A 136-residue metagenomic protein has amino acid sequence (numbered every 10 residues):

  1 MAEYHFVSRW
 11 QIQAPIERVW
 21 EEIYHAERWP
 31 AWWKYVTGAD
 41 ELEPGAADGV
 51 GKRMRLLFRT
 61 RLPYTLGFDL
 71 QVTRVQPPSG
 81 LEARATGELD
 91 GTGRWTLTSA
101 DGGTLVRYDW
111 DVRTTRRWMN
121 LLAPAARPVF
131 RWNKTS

Functional and structural regions predicted by a protein language model:
M1-E43: Hydrophobic ligand-binding cavity/cleft-lining segments
V7-Q11, G67-D69, T92-R94, D109: Well-ordered beta-strand positions in beta-sheet-rich domains
A14, G49, G67, W132-T135: Generic recognition of short, well-ordered alpha-helical interface segments
Y24, G67, N120-L121: Generic recognition of short, well-ordered alpha-helical segments
A31, D40-T92, G102-L105: Glycine-rich portal/gate segments that line the openings of hydrophobic small-molecule binding cavities
E82-T135: Beta-strand/loop substructures that line and gate deep hydrophobic ligand-binding cavities in soluble
